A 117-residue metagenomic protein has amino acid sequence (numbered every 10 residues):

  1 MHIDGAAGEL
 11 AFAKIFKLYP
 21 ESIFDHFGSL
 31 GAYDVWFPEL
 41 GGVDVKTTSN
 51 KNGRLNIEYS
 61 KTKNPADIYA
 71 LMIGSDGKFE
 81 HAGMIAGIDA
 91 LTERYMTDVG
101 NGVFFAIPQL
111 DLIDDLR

Functional and structural regions predicted by a protein language model:
M1-E39, K46-R117: Nucleic-acid endonuclease domains
